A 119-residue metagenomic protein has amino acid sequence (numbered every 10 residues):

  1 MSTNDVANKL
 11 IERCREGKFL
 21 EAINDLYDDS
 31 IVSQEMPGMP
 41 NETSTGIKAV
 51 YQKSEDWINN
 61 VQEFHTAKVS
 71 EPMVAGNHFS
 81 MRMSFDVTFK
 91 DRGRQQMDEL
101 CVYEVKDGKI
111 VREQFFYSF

Functional and structural regions predicted by a protein language model:
M1-S30: Short acidic-aromatic low-complexity motifs
L20, N24-E71: A solvent-exposed, acidic/Ser-Thr-rich amphipathic alpha-helical stretch
D29, N77-F79, G108: Beta-strand-connecting loop/turn residues
V32, G93, K109-V111: Residue-level signal for well-ordered, solvent-exposed loop/turn and beta-edge residues enriched in charged/polar side
K48, V61-E63, M73-N77, R92-M97: A generic structural micro-feature
A75-F85: A short hydrophobic beta-strand element
S84-K106: Exposed beta-sheet edge and beta->alpha loop/turn motif
C101-F119: Short beta-strand edge/turn micro-motifs at domain boundaries
